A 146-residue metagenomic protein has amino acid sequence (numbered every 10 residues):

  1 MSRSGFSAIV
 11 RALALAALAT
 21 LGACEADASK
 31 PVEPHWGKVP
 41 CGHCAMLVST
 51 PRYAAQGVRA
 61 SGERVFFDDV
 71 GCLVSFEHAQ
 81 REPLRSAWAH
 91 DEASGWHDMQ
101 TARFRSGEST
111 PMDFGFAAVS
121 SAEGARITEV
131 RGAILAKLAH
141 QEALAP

Functional and structural regions predicted by a protein language model:
S2-L13: Bacterial N-terminal signal peptides that target proteins for export
T20-A23: C-terminal motif of bacterial Sec signal peptides marking the signal peptidase cleavage site
E25-D27: Bacterial signal peptide processing site
K30-G37: Short, flexible, mixed-charge glycine/proline-rich loop motifs that serve as phosphate/nucleic-acid-contacting
G37-V74: Post-signal-peptide N-terminal segment of Sec-exported extracytoplasmic proteins
R64-D98, F104: Mature extracytoplasmic domains of secretory-pathway proteins
W88-R126: Short flanking/linker segments adjacent to small metal-binding domains or redox-active Cys/His motifs
G115-P146: C-terminal partner/receptor-binding element of secreted or periplasmic proteins
